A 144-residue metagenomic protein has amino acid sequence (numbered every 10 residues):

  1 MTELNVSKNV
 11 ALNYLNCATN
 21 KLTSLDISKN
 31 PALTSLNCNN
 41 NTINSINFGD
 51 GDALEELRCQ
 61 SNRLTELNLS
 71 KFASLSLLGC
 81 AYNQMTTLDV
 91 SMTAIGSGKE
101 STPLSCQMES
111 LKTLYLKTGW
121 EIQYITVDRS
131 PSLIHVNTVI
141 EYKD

Functional and structural regions predicted by a protein language model:
M1-L4, N9: LRR N-terminal entry segment and analogous cap-like coil->beta motifs
L4, L25-I27, I46, L67 (+2 more regions): Canonical leucine-rich repeat
K8-N13, K29-T34, D50-E55, K71-S76 (+1 more regions): Short, solvent-exposed linear patches
K8-V10, K29, M92-A94, S110-D144: N-terminal capping/linker segments that flank leucine-rich repeat
N13-C17, T34-C38, E55-C59, L78-C80 (+3 more regions): Conserved hydrophobic beta-strand positions in leucine-rich repeat
